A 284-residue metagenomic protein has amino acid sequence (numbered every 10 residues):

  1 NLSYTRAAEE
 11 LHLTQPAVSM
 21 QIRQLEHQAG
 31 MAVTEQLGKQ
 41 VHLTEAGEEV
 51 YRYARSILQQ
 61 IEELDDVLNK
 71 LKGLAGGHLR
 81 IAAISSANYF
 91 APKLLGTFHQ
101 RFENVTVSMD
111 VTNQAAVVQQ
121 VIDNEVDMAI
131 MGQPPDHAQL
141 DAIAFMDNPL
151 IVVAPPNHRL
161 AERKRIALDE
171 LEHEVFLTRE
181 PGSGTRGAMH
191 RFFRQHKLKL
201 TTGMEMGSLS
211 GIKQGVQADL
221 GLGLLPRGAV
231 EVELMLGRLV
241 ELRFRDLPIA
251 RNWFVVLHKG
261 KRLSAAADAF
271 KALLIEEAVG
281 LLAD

Functional and structural regions predicted by a protein language model:
N1-T14: Short helix-boundary/capping micro-motifs
Y4, E26-L43: A short LG(V/I)-centered, amphipathic sequence patch enriched for acidic residue(s) preceding the LG motif
Q28-A29, V50-K72: Alpha-helical linker/hinge and terminal dimerization helices associated with HTH transcriptional regulators
K72-G73, H137-F176: Flexible hinge/capping segments at coil-to-helix
G77-A138: Central regulatory/effector-binding core of bacterial HTH transcription factors
F90, V240-D284: A late-sequence structural motif
N113-V126, M131-G132, G182-E241: Hydrophobic hinge/microswitch elements
A161, V175-H196, R227, L263-K271 (+1 more regions): Secondary-structure junction motif
